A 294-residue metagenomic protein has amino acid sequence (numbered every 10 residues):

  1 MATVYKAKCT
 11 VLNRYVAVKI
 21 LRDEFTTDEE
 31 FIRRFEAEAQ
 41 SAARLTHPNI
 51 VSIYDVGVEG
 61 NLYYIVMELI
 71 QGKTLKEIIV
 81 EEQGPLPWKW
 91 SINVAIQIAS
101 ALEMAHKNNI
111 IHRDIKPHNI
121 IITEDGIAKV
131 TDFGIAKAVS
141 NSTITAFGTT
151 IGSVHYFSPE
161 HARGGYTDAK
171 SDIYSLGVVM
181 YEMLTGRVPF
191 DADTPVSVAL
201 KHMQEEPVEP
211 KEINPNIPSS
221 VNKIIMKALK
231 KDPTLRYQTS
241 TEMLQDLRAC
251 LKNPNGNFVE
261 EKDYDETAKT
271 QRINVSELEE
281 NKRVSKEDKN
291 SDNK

Functional and structural regions predicted by a protein language model:
R22-R44: AlphaC helix of the eukaryotic protein kinase fold
V56: Activation-segment/catalytic-loop signature of the eukaryotic protein kinase fold
G60-T74, I78: Conserved short submotifs of the Hanks-type protein kinase catalytic core that shape the nucleotide-binding pocket
V94-A95: Activation segment signature within eukaryotic-like protein kinase domains
I98-I110: Protein kinase catalytic-loop region centered on the HRD/HxD motif
H155-F258: C-terminal lobe helix-coil module of Hanks-type protein kinase domains
Q238-D292: Juxtacatalytic C-terminal regulatory tail of Ser/Thr protein kinases
